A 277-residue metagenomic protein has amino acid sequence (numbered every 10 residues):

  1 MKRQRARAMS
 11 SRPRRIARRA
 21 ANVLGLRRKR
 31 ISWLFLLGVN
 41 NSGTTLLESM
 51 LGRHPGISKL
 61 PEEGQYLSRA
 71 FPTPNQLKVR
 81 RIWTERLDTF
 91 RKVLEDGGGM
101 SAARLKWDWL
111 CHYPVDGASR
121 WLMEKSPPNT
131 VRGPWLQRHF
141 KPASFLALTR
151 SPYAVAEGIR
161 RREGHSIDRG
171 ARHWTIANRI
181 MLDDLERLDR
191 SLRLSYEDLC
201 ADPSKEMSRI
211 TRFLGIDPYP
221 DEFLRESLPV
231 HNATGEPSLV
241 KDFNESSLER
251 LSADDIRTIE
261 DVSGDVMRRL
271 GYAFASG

Functional and structural regions predicted by a protein language model:
M1-F35, R160, I167, L182-L185 (+1 more regions): PAPS-dependent sulfotransferases, especially Golgi type II membrane carbohydrate sulfotransferases
I31-S32, S42, L105, P128-V131 (+1 more regions): Short, conserved clusters of charged catalytic residues that mark active-site and nucleotide-handling motifs
F35-L37, L148: Short hydrophobic segments within beta-strands
L37-L51: Glycine-rich phosphate-binding P-loop
M50-P134, H139, E260-D265: PAPS-dependent sulfation machinery
R53, I57, K141-P142, R190 (+3 more regions): Short, well-ordered coil loops that connect the C-terminus of an alpha-helix to the N-terminus of a beta-strand
E62-L67, T149-P152, D221-E226: A short, structured active-site edge motif that brings together acidic residues
P72-P74, I82-W83, V115-D221, A233-D242: PAPS-dependent sulfotransferase catalytic domain
